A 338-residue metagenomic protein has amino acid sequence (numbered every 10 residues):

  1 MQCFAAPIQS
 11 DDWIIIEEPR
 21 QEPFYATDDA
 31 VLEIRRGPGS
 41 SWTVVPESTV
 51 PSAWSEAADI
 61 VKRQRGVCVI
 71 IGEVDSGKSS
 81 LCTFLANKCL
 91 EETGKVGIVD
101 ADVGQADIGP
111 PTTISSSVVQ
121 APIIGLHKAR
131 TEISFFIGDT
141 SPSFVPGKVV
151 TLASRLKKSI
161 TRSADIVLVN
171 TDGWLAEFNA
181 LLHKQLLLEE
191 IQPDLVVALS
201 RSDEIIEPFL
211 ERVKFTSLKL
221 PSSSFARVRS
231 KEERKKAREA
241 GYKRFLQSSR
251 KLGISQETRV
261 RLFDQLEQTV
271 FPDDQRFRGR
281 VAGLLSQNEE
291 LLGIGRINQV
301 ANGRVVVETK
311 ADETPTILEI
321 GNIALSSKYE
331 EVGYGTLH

Functional and structural regions predicted by a protein language model:
M1-Q64, I70, E190, L195-H338: Preference for solvent-exposed, low-hydrophobicity sequence contexts
T49-A57, K62-R65, V69-I71, E92-T93 (+2 more regions): Nucleotide-state-sensitive switch-loop elements of NTP-binding domains
G66-E91: Glycine-rich phosphate-binding P-loop
G72-G77, G104, G173, G295: Glycine-centered flexibility sites
L81, L152-L156, H183: Well-ordered alpha-helical segments embedded in enzymatic catalytic cores
A86-N87, V103-D107, Q185-L187: A generic local secondary-structure boundary/capping motif
S159, S163-K214: Phosphate/Mg2+-binding loops and adjacent switch elements in nucleotide/diphosphate-handling enzyme cores
